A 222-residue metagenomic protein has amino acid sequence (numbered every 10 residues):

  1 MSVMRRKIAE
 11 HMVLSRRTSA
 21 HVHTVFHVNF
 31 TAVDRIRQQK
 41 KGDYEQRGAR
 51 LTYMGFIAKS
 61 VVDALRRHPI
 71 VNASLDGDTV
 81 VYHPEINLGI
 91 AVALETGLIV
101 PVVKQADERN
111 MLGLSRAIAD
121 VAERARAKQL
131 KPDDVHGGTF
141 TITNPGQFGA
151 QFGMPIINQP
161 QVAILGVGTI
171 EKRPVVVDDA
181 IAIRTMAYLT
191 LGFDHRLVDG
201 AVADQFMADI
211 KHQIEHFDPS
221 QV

Functional and structural regions predicted by a protein language model:
M1-V222: C-terminal catalytic/motor cores of large multi-domain enzyme assemblies
